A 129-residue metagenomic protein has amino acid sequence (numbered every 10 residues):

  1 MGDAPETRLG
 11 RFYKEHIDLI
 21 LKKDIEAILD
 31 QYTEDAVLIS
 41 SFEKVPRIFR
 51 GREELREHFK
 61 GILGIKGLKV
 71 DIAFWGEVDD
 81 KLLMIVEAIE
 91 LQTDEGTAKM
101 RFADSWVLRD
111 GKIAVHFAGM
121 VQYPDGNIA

Functional and structural regions predicted by a protein language model:
M1-D30, E34, I128-A129: Short, low-complexity N-terminal intrinsically disordered segments enriched in polar/charged residues
E6, I25-K81: A solvent-exposed, acidic/Ser-Thr-rich amphipathic alpha-helical stretch
R11, G67-K69, T97-M100: Short solvent-exposed loop/turn micro-motifs enriched in small/polar/acidic residues
D35, K81-L82, S105, K112: Structural motif
G64, E90-K99: Short, cysteine-centered beta-strand-loop-beta hairpins and adjacent loop/turn segments enriched in charged/polar
V70-G76, I89, R101-V107: Hydrophobic/aromatic beta-strand elements that line small-molecule binding cavities or substrate pockets in beta-rich
D79-I89: A short hydrophobic beta-strand element
K99-A129: Short beta-strand edge/turn micro-motifs at domain boundaries
